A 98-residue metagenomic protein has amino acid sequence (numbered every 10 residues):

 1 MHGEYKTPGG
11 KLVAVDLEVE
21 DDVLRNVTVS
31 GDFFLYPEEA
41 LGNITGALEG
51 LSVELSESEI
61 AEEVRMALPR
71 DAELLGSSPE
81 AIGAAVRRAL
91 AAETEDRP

Functional and structural regions predicted by a protein language model:
M1-D21: Structured beta-strand/loop patches that form or line metal/cofactor-binding pockets in enzymes
A14, E18-P98: Active-site- and interface-proximal helix/loop "cap" or "latch" segments in soluble metabolic and energy-transducing
